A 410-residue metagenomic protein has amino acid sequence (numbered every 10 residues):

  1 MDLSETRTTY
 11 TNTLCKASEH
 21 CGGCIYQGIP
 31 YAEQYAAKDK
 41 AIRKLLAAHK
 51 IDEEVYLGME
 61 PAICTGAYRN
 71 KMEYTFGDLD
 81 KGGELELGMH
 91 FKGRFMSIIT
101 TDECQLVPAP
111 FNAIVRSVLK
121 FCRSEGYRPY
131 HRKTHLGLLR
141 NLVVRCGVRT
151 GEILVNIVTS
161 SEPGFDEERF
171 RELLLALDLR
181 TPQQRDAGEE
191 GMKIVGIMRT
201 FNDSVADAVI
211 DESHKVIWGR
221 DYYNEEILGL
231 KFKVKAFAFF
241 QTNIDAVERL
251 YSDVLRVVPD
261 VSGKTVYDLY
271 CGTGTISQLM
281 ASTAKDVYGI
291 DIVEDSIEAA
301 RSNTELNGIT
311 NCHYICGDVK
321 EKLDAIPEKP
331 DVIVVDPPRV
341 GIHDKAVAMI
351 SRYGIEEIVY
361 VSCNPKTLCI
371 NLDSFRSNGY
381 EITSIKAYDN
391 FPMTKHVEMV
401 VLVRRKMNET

Functional and structural regions predicted by a protein language model:
D2-T6, G164-E168, E172-T410: Rossmann-like S-adenosyl-L-methionine
L3-S4, T75-G77, K92, R145 (+2 more regions): Solvent-exposed residues in well-ordered beta-strands and their adjoining turns, especially edge/terminal strands
T9, H20, I25-H131, R149 (+1 more regions): Extended interfacial segments that mediate partner engagement and assembly in macromolecular machines
C15-C24, C363: Short cysteine clusters
I63, L136-R149: Core structural elements
N70, G151-I153, G263-K264: Nucleotide donor/acceptor-binding cores
M96-R140, S160-Q183, G188-M198, V205: Internal alpha/beta scaffold segment
V144, G151-S160, K231-K235, V332: Short, aliphatic-rich beta-strand segments
